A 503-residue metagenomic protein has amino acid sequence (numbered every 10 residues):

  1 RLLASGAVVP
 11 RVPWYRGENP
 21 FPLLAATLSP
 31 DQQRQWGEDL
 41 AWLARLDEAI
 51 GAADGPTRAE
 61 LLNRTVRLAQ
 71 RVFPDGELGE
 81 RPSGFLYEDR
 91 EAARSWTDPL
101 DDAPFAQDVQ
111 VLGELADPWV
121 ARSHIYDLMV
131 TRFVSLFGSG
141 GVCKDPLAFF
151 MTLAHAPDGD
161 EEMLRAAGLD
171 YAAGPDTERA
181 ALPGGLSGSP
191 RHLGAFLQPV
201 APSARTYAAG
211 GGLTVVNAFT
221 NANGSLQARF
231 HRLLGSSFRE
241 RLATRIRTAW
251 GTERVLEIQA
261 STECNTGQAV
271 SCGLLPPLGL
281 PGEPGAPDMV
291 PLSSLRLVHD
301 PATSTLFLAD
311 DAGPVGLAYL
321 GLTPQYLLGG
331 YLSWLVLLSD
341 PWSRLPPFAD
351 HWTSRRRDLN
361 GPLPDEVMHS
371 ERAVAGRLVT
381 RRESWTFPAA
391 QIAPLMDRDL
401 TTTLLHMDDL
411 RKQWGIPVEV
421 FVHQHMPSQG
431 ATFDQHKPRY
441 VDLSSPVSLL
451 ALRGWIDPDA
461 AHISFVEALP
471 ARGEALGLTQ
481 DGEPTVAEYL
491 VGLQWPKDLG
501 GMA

Functional and structural regions predicted by a protein language model:
L3-Q268, F433-P438, S445, A451-A503: Type-3 copper protein
A218-G473, L478-Q480, A487-G501: C-terminal structured domains
